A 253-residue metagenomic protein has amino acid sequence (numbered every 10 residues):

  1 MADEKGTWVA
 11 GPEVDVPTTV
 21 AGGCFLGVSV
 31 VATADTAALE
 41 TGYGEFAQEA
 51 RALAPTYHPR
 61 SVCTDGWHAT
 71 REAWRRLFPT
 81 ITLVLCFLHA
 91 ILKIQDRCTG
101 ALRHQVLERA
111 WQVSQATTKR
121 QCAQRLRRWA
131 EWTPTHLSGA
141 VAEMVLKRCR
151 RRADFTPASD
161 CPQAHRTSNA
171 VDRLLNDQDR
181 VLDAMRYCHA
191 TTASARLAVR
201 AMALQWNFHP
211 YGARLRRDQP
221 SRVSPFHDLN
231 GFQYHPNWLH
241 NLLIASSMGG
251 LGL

Functional and structural regions predicted by a protein language model:
M1-E4, H104, C122-R125, V199 (+1 more regions): Intrinsically disordered, low-complexity regions enriched in Ser/Pro/Gly/Gln/His and often acidic
M1-S61, H68, E72-A73, T80: RNase H-like nuclease fold core
P17, L88, G100, R200-L204 (+1 more regions): Alpha-helix boundary/capping detector
T19, L26-G27, G44-F46, Q112-V113 (+2 more regions): Short, charged/polar low-complexity linear motifs in solvent-exposed/disordered segments
F25-V28, R103, R214-L215: Short, solvent-exposed secondary-structure capping/transition elements
A37-E40, T64, S168, R196 (+1 more regions): Conserved structured core elements
Q48, A54-C63, T70-A195, G252: Extended amphipathic alpha-helical interaction segments
R180-L253: Basic, amphipathic alpha-helical segments enriched in Lys/Arg and hydrophobic/aromatic residues
